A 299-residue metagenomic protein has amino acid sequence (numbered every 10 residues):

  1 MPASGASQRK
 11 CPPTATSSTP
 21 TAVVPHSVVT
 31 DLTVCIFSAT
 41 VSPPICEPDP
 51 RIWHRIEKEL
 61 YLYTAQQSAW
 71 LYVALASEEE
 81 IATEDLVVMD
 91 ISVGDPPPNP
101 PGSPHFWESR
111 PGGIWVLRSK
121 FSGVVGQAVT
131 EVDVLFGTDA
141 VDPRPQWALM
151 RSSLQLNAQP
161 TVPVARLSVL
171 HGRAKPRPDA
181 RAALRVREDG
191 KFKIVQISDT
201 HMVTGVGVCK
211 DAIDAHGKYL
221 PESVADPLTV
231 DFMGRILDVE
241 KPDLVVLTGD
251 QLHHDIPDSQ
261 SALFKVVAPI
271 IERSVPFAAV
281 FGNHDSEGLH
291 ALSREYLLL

Functional and structural regions predicted by a protein language model:
M1-Y219: Acidic, histidine-bearing metal-coordination/catalytic regions of metal-dependent phosphoesterases
Q155-V186, L263-L299: Extended active-site neighborhood of metal-dependent phosphoesterases/phosphodiesterases
E188, D238-E240: Flexible, charged surface loops at secondary-structure boundaries
K193, R235, A268: Surface-exposed charge patches
V195, D199-P221, E240-S261, I271-L299: Active-site neighborhood of divalent metal-dependent phosphoester/pyrophosphate hydrolases
D226-P227, H253: A six-helix transmembrane bundle that forms the core substrate pathway of small-molecule transporters
L228-R235: Well-ordered alpha-helical segments embedded in enzymatic catalytic cores
T229, A262-L263: Amphipathic coiled-coil/heptad-repeat helices and related helical stalk/stem segments that mediate oligomerization
